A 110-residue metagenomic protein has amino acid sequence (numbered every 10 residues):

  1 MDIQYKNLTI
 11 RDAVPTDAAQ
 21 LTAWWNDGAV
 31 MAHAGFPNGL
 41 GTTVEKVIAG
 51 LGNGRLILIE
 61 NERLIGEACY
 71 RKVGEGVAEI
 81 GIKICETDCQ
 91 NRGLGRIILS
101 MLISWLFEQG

Functional and structural regions predicted by a protein language model:
M1-I48: A short, well-structured alpha-helix characteristic of acyl/acetyltransferase catalytic modules
I3-R11, D17-Q20, I57-L64, A68 (+2 more regions): Generic alpha-helical hydrophobic packing signal
Q20, E79, I97: Amphipathic alpha-helical recognition patches that constitute DNA-binding helices
G28-A29, I103, G110: A general structural signal marking secondary-structure boundaries and capping sites
A32, Q90, F107: Short polybasic/polar patches that bind polyanions
F36-C89: Acetyl-CoA-dependent GNAT
V77, E108-G110: Conserved GNAT acetyl-CoA-binding A-motif
N91-W105: Conserved acetyl-CoA-binding loop-helix of GNAT-fold acetyltransferases
